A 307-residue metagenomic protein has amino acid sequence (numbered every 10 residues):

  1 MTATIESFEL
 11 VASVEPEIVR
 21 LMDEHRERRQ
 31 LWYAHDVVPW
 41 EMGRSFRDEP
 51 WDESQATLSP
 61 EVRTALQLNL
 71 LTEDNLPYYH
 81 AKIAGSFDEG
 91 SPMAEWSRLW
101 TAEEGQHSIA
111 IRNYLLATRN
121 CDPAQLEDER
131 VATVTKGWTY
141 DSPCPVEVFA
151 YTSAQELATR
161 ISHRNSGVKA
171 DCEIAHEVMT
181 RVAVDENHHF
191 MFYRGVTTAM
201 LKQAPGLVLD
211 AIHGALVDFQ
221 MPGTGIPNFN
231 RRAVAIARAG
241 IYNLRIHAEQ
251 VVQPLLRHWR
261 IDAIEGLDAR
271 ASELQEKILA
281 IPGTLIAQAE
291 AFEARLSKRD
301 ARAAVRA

Functional and structural regions predicted by a protein language model:
M1-A307: Non-heme di-metal
